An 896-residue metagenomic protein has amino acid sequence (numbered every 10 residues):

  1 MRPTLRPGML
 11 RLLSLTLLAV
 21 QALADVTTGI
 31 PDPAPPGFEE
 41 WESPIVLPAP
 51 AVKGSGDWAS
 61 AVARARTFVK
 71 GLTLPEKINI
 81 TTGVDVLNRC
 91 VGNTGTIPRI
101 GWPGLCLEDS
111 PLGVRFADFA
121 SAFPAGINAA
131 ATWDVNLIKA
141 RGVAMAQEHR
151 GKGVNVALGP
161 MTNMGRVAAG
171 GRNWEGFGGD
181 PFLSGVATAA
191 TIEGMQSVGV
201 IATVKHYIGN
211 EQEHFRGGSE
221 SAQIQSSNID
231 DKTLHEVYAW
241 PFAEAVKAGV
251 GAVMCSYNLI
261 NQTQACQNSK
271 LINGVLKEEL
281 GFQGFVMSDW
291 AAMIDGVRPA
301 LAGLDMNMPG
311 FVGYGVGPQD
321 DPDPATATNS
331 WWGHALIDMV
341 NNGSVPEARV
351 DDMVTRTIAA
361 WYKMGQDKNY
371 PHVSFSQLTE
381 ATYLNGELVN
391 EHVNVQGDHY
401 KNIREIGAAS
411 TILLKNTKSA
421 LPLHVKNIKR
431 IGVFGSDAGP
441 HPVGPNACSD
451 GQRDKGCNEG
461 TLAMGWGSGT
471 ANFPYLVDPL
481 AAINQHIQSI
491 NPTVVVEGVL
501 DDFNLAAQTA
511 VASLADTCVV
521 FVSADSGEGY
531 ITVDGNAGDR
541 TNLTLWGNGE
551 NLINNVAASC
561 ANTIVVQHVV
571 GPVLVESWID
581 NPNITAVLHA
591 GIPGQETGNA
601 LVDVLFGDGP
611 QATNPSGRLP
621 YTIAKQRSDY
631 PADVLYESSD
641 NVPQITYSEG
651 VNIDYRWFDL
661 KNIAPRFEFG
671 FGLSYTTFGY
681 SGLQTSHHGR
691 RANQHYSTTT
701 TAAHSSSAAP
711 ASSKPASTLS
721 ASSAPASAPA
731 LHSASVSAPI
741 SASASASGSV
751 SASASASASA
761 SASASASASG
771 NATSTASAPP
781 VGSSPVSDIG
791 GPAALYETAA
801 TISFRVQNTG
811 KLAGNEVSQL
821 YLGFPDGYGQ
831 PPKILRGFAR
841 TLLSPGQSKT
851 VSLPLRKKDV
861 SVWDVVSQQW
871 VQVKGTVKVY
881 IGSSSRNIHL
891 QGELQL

Functional and structural regions predicted by a protein language model:
M1, P710-A711, P715, S784-P785 (+3 more regions): Flexible catalytic loop/linker elements that gate and position reactive groups at enzyme active sites
M1-V26: Fungal secretory targeting signals
L23-S55, H149, R690-R691, H695-S784: Fungal extracellular Ser/Thr-rich, low-complexity intrinsically disordered regions
A24-S697, A703, A794-V862, T876-I881 (+1 more regions): Glycoside hydrolase catalytic-domain context in secreted enzymes
P779-Y796, P825: Extended acidic, low-complexity intrinsically disordered regions
Q868, V873-G875: A glycine-anchored, Pro-Gly-centered beta-turn/N-cap motif
N887-L896: Short beta-strand elements
